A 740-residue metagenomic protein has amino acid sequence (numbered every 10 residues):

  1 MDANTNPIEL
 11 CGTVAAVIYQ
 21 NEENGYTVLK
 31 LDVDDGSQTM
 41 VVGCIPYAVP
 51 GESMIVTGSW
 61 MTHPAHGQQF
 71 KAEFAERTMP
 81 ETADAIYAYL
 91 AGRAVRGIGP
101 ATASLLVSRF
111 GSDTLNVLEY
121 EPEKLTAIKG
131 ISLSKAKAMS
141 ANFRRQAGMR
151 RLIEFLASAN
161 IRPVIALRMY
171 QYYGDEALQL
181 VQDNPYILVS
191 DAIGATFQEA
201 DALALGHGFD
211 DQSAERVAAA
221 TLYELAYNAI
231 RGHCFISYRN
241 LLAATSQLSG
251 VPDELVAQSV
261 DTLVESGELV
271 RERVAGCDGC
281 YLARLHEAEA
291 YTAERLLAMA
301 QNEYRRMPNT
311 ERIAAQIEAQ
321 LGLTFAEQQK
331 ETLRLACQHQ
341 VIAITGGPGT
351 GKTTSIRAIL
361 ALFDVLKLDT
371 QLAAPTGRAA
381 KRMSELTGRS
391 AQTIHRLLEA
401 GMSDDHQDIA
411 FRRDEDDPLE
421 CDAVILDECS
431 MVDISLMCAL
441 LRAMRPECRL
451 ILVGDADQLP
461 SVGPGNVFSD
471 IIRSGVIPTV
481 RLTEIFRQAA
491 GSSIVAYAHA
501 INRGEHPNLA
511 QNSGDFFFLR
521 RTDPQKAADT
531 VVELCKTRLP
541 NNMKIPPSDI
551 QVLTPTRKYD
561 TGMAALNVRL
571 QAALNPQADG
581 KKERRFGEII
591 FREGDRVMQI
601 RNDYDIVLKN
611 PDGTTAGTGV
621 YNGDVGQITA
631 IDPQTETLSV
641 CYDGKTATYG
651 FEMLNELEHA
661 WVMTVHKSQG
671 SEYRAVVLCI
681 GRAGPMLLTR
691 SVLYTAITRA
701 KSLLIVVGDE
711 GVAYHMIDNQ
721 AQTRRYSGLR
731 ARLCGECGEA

Functional and structural regions predicted by a protein language model:
M1-P308: Accessory, non-ATPase domains that flank or precede helicase/AAA+ motor cores in DNA-metabolism machines
G51-S53, G594, G623: Loop/turn positions that initiate beta-strands
R273-P348, T354, L360: Pre-Walker A segment
I342-T345, I451, Q551-L553: Short hydrophobic/aromatic beta-strand immediately N-terminal to the Walker A/P-loop
A358, L362-L368, A374-L386, H395-S403 (+8 more regions): Conserved helicase motor core of SF1/SF2 NTP-dependent helicases
A456-T618, T629: Conserved helicase motor core of P-loop NTPases
R503, P611-T614, N622-A740: C-terminal accessory regions
